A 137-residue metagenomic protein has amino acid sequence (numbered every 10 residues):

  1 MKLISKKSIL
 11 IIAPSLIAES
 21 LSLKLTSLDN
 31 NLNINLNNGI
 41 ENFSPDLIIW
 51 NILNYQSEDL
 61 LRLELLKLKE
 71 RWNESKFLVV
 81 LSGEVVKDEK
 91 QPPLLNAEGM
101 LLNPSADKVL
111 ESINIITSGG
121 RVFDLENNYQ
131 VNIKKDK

Functional and structural regions predicted by a protein language model:
M1-S8, L16-S20, Q130, K134-D136: Non-catalytic signal-transmission and effector/linker regions of two-component phosphorelay proteins
I11-A13, V79-S82: Short beta-strand/turn micro-motifs composed of small residues that flank or help shape donor/cofactor-binding pockets
I11-L36: Two-component/phosphorelay signaling modules centered on CheY-like receiver
I34-N38, M100-L102: Short acidic-hydrophobic, aromatic-tinged amphipathic segments that line or gate anion-handling sites
E41-W72, L81-D88: Conserved phosphotransfer microenvironments
I48, F77, G99-M100: Two-component signal transduction core modules
G83-G99: Alpha4 helix (beta4-alpha4-beta5 surface) of REC/receiver domains from two-component response regulators
E89, E98, S105-K137: Short, flexible helix-to-coil linker/hinge segments that flank and couple to helix-turn-helix
